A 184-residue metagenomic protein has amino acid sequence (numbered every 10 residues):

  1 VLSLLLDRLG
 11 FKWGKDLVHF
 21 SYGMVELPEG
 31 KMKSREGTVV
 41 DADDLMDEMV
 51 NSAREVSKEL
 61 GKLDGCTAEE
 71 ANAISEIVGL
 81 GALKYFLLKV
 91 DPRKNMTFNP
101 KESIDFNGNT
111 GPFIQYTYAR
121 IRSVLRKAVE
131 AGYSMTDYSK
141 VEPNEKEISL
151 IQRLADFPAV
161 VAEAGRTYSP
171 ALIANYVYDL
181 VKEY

Functional and structural regions predicted by a protein language model:
V1-Y184: Non-catalytic interaction-recognition regions
